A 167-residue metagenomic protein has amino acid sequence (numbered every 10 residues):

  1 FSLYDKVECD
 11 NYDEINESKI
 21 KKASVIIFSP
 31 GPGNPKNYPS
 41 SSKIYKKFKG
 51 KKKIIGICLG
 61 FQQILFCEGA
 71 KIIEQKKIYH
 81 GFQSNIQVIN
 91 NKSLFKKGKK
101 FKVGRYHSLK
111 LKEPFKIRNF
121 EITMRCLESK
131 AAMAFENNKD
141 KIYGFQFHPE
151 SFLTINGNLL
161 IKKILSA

Functional and structural regions predicted by a protein language model:
F1-L3: Short, charged N-terminal beta->alpha structural module
D5-I15: A short beta-strand-loop structural module common to alpha/beta enzyme folds
E14-A23, F115-K116: Short amphipathic alpha-helix with an adjacent loop that forms part of the alpha/beta core around
A23-L94, K100-K102, I161: Cysteine-nucleophile active-site neighborhood
Q83-N85, A132-A134, G144: Conserved hydrophobic/aromatic beta-strand scaffold that supports enzyme active sites
K92-K139: Catalytic beta-strand/loop cores that center a nucleophilic Ser/Cys/Thr and support acyl-enzyme chemistry
V103, Y143-F147: Active-site-proximal beta-strand elements of phosphoester/diester hydrolases
P149-A167: Acyltransferase
